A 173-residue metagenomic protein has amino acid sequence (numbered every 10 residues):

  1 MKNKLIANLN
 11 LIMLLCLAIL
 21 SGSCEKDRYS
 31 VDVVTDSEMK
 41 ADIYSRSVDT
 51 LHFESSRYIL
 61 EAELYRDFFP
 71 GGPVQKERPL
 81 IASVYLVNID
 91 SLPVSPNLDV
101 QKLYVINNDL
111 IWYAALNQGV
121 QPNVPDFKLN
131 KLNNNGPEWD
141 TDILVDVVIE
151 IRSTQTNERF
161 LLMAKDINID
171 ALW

Functional and structural regions predicted by a protein language model:
K2-L11: Bacterial N-terminal signal peptides that target proteins for export
I19-S23: C-terminal motif of bacterial Sec signal peptides marking the signal peptidase cleavage site
E25-D27: Bacterial signal peptide processing site
V31-E54: Post-signal peptide N-terminal segment of mature Sec-exported envelope proteins
Y58-N88, S95: Contiguous beta-strand segments within globular domains
Y85-I111: Mid-length scaffold segments of soluble, non-membrane domains
I89-L92, D109-R159: Short, solvent-exposed, Trp/other aromatic-anchored flexible loops in extracytoplasmic proteins
E158-W173: Short beta-strand elements
